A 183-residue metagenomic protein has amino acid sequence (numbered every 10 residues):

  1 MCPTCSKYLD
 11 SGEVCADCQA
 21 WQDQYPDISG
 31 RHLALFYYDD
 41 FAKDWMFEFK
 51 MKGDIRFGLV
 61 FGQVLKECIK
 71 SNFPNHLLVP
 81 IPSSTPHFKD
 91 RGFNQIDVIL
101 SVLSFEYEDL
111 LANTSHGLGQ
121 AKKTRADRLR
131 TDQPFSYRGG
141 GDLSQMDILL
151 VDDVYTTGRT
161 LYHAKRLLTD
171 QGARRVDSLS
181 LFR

Functional and structural regions predicted by a protein language model:
M1-R183: Glycine-rich phosphate/pyrophosphate-handling loop used in enzymes and phosphotransfer proteins
